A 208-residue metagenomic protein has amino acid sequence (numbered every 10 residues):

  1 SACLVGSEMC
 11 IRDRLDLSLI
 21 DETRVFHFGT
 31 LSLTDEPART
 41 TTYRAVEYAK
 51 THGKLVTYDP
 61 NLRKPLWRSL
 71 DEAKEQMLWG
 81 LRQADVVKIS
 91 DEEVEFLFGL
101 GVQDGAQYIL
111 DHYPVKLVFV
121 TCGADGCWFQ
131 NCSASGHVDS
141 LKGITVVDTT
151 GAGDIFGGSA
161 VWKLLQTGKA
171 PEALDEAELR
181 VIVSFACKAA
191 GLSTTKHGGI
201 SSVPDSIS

Functional and structural regions predicted by a protein language model:
S1-G6, C10-I11: Single conserved hydrophobic/aromatic residue that forms the stacking wall/gate of nucleotide- or nucleobase-binding
C3, S18-L19, W79-G80, D111: Structural alpha-helical scaffold elements that stabilize or flank donor/cofactor-binding regions in carbohydrate
G6, G99, S184: Phosphate-coordinating loops and pocket residues in cytosolic domains that bind phosphorylated ligands
R12-D21: Short amphipathic alpha-helix with an adjacent loop that forms part of the alpha/beta core around
R24-H27, G157: Short SAM/SAH-binding signature in class I
V25, L31-Y108, V115-K116, D125-G126: Conserved beta-alpha-beta core of the PfkB/ribokinase-like small-molecule kinase fold
E47-Y48, V102-S208: Conserved phosphate-binding/catalytic region of the ribokinase-like
